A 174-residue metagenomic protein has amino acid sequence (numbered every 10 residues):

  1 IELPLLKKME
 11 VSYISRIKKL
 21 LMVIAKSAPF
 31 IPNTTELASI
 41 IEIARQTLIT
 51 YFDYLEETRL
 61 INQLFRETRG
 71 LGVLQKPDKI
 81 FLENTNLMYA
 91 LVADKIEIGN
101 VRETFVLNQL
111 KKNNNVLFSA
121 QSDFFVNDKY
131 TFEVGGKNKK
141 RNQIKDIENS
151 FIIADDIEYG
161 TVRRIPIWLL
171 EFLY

Functional and structural regions predicted by a protein language model:
I1-A120: Accessory nucleic acid-recognition modules appended to NTPase machines
E83, V134, I153-D155: Generic beta-sheet signal
E97-I98, K137-D146, G160-V162: Active-site-adjacent loop/helix micro-motif of nuclease/hydrolase catalytic cores
L110, F124-K140: Conserved catalytic cores of phosphodiester-cleaving nucleases, focusing on short active-site segments
Q121-F125, Y130, E158, W168-L169: Long, positively charged, glycine-interspersed low-complexity recognition regions
D128-T131, E148-I152: Hydrophobic beta-strand segments of well-ordered beta-sheets in folded domains
I147-N149, I167-W168: Short, solvent-exposed amphipathic alpha-helical segments in soluble enzyme and RNA/protein-processing domains
D155-Y174: Basic, glycine-rich
